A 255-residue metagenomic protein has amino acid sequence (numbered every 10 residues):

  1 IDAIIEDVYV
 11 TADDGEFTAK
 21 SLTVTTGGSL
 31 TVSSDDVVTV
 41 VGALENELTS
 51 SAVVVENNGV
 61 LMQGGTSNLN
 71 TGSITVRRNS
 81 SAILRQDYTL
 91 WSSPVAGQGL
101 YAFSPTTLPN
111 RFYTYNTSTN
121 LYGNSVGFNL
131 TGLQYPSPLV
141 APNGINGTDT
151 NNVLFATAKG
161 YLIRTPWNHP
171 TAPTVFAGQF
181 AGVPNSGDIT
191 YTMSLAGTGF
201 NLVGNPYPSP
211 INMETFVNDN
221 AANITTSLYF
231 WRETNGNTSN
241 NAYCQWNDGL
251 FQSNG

Functional and structural regions predicted by a protein language model:
I1-G255: N-terminal exported-region signature
